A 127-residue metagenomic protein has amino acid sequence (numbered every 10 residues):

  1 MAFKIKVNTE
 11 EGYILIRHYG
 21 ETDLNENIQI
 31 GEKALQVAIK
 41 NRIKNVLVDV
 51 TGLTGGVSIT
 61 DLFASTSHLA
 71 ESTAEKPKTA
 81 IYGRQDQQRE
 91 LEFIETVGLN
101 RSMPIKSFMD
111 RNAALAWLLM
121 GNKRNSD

Functional and structural regions predicted by a protein language model:
M1-D127: Amphipathic, Lys/Arg-enriched alpha-helical "gate/interface" segment within cytosolic domains that mediates
